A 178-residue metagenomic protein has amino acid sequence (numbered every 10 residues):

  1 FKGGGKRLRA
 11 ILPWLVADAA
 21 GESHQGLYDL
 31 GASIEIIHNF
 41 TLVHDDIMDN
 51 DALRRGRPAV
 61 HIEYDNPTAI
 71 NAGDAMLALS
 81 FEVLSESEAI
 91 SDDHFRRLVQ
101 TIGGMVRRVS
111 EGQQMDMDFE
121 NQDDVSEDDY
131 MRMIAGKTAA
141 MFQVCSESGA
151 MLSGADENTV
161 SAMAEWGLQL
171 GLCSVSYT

Functional and structural regions predicted by a protein language model:
F1-Y177: Mg2+-dependent prenyl diphosphate-binding active-site environment of isoprenoid biosynthetic enzymes
